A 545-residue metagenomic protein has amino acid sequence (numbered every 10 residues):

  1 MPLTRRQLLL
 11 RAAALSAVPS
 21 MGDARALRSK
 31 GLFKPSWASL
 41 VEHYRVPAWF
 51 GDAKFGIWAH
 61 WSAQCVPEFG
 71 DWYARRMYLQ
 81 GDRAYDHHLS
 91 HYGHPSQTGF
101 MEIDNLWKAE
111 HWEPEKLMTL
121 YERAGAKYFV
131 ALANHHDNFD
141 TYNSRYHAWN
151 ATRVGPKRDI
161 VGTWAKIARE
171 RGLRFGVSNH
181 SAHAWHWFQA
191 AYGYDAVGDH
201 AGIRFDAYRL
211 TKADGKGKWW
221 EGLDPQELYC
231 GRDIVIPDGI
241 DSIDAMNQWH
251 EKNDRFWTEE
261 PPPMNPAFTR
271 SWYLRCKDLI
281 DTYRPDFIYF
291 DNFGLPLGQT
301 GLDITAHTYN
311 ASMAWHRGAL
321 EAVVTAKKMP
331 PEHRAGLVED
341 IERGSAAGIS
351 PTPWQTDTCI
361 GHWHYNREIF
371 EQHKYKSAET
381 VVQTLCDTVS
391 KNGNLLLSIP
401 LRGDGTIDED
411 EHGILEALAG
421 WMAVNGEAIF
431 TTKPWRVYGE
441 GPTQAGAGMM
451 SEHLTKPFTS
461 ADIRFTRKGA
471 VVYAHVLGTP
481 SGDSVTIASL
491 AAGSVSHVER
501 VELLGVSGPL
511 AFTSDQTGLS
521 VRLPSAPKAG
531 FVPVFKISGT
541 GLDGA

Functional and structural regions predicted by a protein language model:
M1-Q7: Twin-arginine (Tat) signal peptide motif
Q7-A26: N-terminal export signals
R25-A545: Mature catalytic domains of secreted/periplasmic carbohydrate-active enzymes
